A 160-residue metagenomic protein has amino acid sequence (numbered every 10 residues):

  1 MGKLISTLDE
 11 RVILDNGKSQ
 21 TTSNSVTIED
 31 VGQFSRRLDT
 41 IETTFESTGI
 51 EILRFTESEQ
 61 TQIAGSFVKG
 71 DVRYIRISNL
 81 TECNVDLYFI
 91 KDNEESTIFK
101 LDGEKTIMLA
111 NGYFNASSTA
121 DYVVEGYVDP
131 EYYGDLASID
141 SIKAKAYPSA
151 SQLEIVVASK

Functional and structural regions predicted by a protein language model:
M1-Q60: N-terminal low-complexity, intrinsically disordered "leader/linker" segments enriched in small/polar and basic residues
G2-K18, Y133-K160: C-terminal interaction-tip segments
D30-V31, L101-G103: Short proline/glycine- and polar residue-rich coil/turn motifs
L53-K69, N79-E82: Long amphipathic N-terminal alpha/beta scaffold segment
Q62-S66, E104-S141: Beta-sandwich interaction modules
K69-D71, S78-K100, I155: Short, surface-exposed beta-strand/strand-loop-strand elements in extracellular ectodomains
V72-I75, D140: Residue-level detector of short, conserved catalytic/binding motifs and their immediate flanks
R76-T81, A144-A146: Asparagine-centered strand-capping/turn motif at beta-strand->loop junctions
